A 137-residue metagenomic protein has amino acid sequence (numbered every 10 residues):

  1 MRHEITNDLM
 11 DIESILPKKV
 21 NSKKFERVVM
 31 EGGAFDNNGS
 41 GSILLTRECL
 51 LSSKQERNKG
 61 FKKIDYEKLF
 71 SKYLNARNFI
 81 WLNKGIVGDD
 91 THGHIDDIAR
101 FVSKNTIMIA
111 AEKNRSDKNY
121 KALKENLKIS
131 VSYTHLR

Functional and structural regions predicted by a protein language model:
M1-C49, I64: Active-site-adjacent structural elements in enzyme catalytic domains
I5, G60-Y66, Y120-S130: Well-ordered, non-membrane alpha-helical segments in soluble/globular domains
K18, N75-R77, K104: Short, well-ordered coil loops that connect the C-terminus of an alpha-helix to the N-terminus of a beta-strand
E26-R27, A34-D36, S71-Y73, A99-F101: A general structural signal for short secondary-structure junctions and capping/turn motifs
G41-R100: Loop-centered beta-sheet repeat module
T46-L50, K54, V87, I109-N126: Solvent-exposed, charged helical/coil patches that constitute nucleic-acid or partner-interaction surfaces
T91-I95, A99-V102, I107-K113, N119: Extended, H/D-rich, highly charged conserved domains that either
T134-R137: Conserved small/polar residues in nucleotide/adenosyl-binding loops
